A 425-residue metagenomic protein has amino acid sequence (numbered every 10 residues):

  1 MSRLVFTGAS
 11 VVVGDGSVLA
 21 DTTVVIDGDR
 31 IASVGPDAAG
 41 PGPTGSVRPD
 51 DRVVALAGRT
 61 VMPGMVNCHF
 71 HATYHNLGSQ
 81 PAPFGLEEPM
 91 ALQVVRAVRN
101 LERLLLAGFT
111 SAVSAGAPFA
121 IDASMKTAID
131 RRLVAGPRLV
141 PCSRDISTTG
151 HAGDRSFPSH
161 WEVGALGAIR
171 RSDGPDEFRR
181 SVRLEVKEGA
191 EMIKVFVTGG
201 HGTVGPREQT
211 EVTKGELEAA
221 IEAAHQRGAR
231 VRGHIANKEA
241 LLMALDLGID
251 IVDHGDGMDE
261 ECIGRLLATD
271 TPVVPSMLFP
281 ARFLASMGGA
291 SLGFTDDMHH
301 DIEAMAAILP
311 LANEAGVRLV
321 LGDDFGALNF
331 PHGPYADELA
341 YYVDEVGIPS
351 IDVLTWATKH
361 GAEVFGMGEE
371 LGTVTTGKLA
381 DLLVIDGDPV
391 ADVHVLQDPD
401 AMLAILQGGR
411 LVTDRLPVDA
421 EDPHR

Functional and structural regions predicted by a protein language model:
S2-R3, V11, D15-M62, P83 (+1 more regions): Histidine-rich, glycine-flanked metal-binding segment
A9, A357-K359, T376-P423: C-terminal cap of metal-dependent C-N hydrolases
R59-L133, T149-G153, G215, L247: Metal-associated gating/positioning segment near the N- to mid-region
G64-F70, A112-V113, L139-R144, I193-V195 (+4 more regions): Hydrophobic faces of well-ordered beta-strands that scaffold small-molecule active sites in alpha/beta enzyme cores
A72-V94, E102-L105, T149-G167, G200-T210 (+2 more regions): Active-site gating loops and adjacent loop-to-helix segments of metal-dependent hydrolytic enzymes
N76-S79, D122, G205, L241-L247 (+4 more regions): Histidine/acidic-residue-rich catalytic or RNA/ligand-binding cores of hydrolases and nuclease-related proteins
G85, Q226, S291, E303-D388: His/Asp/Glu-enriched, well-ordered alpha-helical/loop segment that forms or immediately abuts the divalent-metal
S124, P175-V273, H299-L319, E369: Histidine/acidic residue-rich metal-binding segments in metalloenzymes
